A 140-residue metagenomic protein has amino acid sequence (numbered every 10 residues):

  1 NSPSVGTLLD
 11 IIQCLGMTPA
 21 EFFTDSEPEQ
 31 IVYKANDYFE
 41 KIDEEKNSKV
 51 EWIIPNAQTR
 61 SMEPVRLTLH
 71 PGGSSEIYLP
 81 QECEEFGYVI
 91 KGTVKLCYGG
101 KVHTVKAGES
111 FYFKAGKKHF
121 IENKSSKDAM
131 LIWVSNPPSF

Functional and structural regions predicted by a protein language model:
N1-P3: Recognition helix of helix-turn-helix/homeodomain-like DNA-binding domains that insert into the DNA major groove
G6-S61: A short, N-terminal "cap"/entry segment at the start of jelly-roll beta-barrel domains of the cupin/DSBH fold
L8-I12, F22, V89, I121 (+1 more regions): Hydrophobic packing within well-folded, soluble alpha/beta domains
S48, R60, K106-A107, A115-F140: Ligand-binding loop in jelly-roll beta-barrel domains
I53, G99-A115: Short acidic-glycine-tyrosine-enriched beta hairpin
T68-L69, L79-L96: Short, conserved beta-strand element in jelly-roll/cupin
S75-Q81, E122-K124: Short histidine-centered beta-strand/loop micro-motifs that create catalytic or ligand/metal-coordination sites
